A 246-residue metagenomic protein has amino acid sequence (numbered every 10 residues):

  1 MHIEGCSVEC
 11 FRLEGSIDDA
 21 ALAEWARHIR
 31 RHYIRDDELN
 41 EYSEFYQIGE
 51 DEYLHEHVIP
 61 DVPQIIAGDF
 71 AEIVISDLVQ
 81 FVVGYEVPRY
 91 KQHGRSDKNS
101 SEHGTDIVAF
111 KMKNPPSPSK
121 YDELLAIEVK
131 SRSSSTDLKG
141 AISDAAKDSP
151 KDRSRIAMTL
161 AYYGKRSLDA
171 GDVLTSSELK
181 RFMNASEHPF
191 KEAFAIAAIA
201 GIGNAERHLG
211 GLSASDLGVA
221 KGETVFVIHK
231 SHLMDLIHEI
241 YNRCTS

Functional and structural regions predicted by a protein language model:
M1-I73: Interdomain/boundary linker segments immediately adjacent to catalytic/signaling cores
I73-V82: Amphipathic alpha-helical segments that form well-ordered structural scaffolds and often line/cohere around active
V79, I107-A109, L125-S131: Conserved catalytic cores of phosphodiester-cleaving nucleases, focusing on short active-site segments
V82-S100: A short acidic/basic microdomain associated with nuclease active sites
R89-G94, G104-N114: Active-site glycine-rich loop that binds ribose-phosphate moieties when present
F110-A126: Active-site beta-strand-loop-beta-strand hairpin of nuclease catalytic cores that positions key catalytic residues
S135-N204: Acidic, metal/cofactor-coordinating or nucleic-acid-engaging core segments within structured domains
S176-S246: Charged, structured surface patches that assemble and position nucleic-acid processing machinery
